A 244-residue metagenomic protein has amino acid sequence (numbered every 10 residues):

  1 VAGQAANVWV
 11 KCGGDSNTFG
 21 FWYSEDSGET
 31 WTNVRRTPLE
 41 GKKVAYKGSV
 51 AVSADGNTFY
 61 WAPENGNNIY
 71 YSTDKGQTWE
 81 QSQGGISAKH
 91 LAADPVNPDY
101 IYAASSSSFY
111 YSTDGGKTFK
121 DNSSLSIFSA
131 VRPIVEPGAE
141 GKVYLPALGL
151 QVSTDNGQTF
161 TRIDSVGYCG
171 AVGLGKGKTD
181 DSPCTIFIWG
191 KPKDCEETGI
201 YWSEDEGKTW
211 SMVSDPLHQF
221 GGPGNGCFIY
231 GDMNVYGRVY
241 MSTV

Functional and structural regions predicted by a protein language model:
V1-V244: Extracellular glycan-interacting surfaces
